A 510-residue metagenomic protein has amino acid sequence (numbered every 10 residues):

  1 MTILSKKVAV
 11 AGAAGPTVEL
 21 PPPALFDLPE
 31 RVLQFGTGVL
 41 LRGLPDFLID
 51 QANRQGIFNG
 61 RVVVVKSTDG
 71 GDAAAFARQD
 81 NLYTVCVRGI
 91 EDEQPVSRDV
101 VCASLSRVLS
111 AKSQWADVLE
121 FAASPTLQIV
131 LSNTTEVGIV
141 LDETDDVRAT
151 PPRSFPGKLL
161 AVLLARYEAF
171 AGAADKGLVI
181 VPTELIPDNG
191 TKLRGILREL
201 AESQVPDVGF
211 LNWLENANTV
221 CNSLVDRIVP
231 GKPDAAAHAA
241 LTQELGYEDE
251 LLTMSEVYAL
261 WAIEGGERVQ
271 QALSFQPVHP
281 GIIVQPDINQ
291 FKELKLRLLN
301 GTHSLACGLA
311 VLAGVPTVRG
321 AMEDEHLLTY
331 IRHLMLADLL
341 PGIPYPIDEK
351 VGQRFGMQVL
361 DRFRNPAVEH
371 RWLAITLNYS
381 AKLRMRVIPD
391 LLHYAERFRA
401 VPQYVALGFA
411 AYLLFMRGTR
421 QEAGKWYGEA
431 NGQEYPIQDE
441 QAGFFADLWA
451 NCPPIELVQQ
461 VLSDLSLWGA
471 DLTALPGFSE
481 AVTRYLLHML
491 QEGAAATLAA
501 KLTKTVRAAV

Functional and structural regions predicted by a protein language model:
M1-V510: Substrate/ligand-engaging "lid" and interaction regions
